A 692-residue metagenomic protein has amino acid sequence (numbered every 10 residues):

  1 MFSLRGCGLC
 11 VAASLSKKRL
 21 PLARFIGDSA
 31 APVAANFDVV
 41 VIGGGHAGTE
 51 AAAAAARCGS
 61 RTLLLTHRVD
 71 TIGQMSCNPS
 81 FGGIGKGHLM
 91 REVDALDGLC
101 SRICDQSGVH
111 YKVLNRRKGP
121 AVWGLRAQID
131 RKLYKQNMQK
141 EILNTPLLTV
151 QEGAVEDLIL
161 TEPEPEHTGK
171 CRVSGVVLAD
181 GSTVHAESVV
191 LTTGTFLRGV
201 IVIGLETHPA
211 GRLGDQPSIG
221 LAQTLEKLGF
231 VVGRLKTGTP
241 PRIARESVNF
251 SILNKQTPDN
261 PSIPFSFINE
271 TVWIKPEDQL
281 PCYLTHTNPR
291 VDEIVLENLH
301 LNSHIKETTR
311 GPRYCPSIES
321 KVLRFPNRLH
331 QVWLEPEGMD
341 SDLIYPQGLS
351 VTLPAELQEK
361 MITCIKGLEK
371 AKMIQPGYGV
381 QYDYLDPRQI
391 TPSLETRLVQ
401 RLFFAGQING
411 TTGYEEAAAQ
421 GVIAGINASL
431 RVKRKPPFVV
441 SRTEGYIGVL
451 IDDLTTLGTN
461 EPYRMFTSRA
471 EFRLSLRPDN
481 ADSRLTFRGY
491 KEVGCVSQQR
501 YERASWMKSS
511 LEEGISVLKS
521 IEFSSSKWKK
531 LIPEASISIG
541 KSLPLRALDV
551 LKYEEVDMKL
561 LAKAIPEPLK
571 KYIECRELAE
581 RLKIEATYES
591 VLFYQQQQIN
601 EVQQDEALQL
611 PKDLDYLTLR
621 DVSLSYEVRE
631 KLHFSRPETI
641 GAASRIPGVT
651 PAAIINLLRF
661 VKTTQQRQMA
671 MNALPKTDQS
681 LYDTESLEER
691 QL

Functional and structural regions predicted by a protein language model:
M1-A34, M669-L692: N-terminal mitochondrial targeting presequence
V33-A47: Beta1/beta-strand and adjacent pyrophosphate-binding region of the FAD-binding site in flavoprotein oxidoreductases
A35-N36, A53-T161, P165, D180 (+5 more regions): Conserved N-terminal/central alpha/beta ligand/cofactor-binding core
I42, V176, T183-G194: Short hydrophobic core segments
R68, Q223-E359, I447, T456-K530 (+2 more regions): An anion/pyrophosphate-binding glycine-rich loop and adjacent beta-alpha core in soluble alpha-beta enzymes
V93, A417-F438: Internal hydrophobic alpha-helix adjacent to the cofactor/substrate pocket in enzyme cavities
Y345-T411, V439-D452, C575-K631, R636: A glycine-rich dinucleotide-binding beta-alpha-beta segment and adjacent secondary-structure elements that constitute
R488-R645, R659-L692: Extended, charge-enriched "interface" segments that sit outside catalytic cores
